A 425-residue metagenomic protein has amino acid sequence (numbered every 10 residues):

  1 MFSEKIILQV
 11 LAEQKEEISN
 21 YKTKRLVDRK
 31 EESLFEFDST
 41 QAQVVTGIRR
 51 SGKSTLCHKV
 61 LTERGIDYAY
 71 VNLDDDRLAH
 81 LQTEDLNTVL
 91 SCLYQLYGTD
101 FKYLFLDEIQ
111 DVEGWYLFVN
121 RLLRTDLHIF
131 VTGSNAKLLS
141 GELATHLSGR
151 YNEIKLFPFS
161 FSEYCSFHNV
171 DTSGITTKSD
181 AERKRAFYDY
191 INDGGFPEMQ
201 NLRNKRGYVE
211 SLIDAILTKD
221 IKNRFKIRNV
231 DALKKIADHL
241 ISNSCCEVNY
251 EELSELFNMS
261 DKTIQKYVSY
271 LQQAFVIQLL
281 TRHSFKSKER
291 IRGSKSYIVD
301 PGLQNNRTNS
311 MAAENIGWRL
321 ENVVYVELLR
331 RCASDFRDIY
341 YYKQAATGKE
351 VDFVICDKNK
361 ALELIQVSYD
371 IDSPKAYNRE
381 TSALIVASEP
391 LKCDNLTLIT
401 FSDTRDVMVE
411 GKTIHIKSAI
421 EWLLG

Functional and structural regions predicted by a protein language model:
F2-I18, S162-R319, V323-V326, C332 (+1 more regions): Interdomain hinge/linker elements that couple catalytic modules in large macromolecular machines
F2-Y21, F35-Q41, T46, R50 (+6 more regions): A cross-kingdom feature that marks ATP-driven nucleic-acid transaction machinery
T62-V71: Post-Walker A helix-loop "phosphate-sensing" segment adjacent to the P-loop in P-loop NTPases
V71-D100: Short glycine-rich substrate-engagement loop in P-loop NTPases that contacts/grips substrate
Y97-W115: Conserved P-loop NTPase "ATPase switch" module shared by AAA+ and STAND
D100-Y103, T125-F130: Loop/turn-to-beta-strand initiation segments
H128-S134, K155: Structural recognition of the conserved hydrophobic beta-strand(s) that form the central parallel beta-sheet of P-loop
K137-E153, H168: Short regulatory helix/loop adjacent to the ATP-binding pocket of P-loop NTPases
